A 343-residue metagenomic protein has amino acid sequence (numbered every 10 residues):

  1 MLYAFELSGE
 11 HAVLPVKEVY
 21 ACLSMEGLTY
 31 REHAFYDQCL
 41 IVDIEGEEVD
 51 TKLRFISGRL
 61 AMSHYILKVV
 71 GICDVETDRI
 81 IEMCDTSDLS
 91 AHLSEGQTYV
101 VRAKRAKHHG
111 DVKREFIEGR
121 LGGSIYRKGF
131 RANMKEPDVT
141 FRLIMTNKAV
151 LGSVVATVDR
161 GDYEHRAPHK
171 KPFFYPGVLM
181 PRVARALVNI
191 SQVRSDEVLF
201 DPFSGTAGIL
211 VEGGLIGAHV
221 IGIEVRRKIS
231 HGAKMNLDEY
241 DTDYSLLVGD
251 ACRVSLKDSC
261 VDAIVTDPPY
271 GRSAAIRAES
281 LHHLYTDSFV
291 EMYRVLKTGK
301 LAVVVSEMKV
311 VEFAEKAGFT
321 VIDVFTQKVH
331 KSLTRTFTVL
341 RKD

Functional and structural regions predicted by a protein language model:
M1-A61, M83, A106-I117, R127 (+1 more regions): Class I S-adenosyl-L-methionine-dependent methyltransferase catalytic core
K52-S90: A broadly used, surface-exposed interaction patch
H92-E95, M134-E136: Short helix-terminating capping/connector loops at secondary-structure junctions
E95-T98, D196: Phosphate-coordination loops involved in phosphoryl transfer and adenosine-cofactor binding
T98-K104: Basic, glycine-rich polyanion-binding accessory segments appended to enzymes
G123, K128-G129: Long, acidic, intrinsically disordered low-complexity segments
